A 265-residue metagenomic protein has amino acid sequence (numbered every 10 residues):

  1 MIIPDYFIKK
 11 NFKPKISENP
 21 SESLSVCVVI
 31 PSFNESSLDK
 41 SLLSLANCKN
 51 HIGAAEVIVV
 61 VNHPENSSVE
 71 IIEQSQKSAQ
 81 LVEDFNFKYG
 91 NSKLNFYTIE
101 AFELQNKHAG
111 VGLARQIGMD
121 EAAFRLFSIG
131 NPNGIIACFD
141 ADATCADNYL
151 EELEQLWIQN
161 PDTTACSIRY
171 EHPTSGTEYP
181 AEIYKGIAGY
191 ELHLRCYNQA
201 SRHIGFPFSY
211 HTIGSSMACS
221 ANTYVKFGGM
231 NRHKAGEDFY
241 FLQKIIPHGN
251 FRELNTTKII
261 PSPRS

Functional and structural regions predicted by a protein language model:
M1-G53, V60: N-proximal low-complexity "stem/linker" segments adjacent to membrane-targeting elements
S44-N106: Acidic donor-binding segment of Leloir-type glycosyltransferases
L113-I135: Active-site nucleotide-sugar/metal-binding loop of Leloir-type enzymes
G130-G134, C138-L156: Acidic donor-binding/catalytic loop of UDP-sugar-dependent glycosyltransferases, especially processive GT2
D147-I187: Conserved donor NDP-sugar-binding/catalytic core segment of glycosyltransferases
N198-A218: A recurrent flexible, glycine/aromatic-enriched loop bordering the glycosyltransferase active site that acts as
H233, I245-I260: Catalytic donor-sugar/metal-binding loop of nucleotide-sugar-dependent glycosyltransferases
H233-Y240: Acidic donor-binding loop at a coil-to-helix junction in glycosyltransferase catalytic cores that engages
